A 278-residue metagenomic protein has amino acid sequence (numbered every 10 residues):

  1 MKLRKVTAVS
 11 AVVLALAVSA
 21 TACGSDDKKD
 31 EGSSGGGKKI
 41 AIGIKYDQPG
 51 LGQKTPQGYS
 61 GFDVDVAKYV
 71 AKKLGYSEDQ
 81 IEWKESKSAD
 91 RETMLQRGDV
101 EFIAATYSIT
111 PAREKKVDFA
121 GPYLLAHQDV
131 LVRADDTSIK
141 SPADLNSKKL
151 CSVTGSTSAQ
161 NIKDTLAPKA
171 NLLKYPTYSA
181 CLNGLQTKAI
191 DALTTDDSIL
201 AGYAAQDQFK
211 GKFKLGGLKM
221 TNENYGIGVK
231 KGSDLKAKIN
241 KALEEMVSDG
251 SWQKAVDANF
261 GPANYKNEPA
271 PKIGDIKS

Functional and structural regions predicted by a protein language model:
A17-A22: C-terminal motif of bacterial Sec signal peptides marking the signal peptidase cleavage site
G24, D65, K72-K73, D136 (+2 more regions): Extended ligand-binding regions for polar small-molecule ligands
S25-D30, S158-L172, F213, E244-S278: Ligand-binding clefts/hinges and TM-proximal coupling segments of bilobed small-molecule sensing domains
S34-I103: Extracytoplasmic small-molecule ligand-binding "clamshell" domains of the periplasmic binding protein/Venus flytrap
Y46, L125-V132, D197, A205-K241 (+1 more regions): Periplasmic-binding protein-like
I81-D144: Acidic, polar ligand-binding/catalytic clefts
I81-T93, T137-S138, L173-N183, T187 (+1 more regions): Short helix-initiation/N-cap motifs at beta->coil->alpha
T106-K115, K163-D164, Q186, D191-T221: A ligand-binding cleft/hinge motif common to bilobed small-molecule-binding domains
